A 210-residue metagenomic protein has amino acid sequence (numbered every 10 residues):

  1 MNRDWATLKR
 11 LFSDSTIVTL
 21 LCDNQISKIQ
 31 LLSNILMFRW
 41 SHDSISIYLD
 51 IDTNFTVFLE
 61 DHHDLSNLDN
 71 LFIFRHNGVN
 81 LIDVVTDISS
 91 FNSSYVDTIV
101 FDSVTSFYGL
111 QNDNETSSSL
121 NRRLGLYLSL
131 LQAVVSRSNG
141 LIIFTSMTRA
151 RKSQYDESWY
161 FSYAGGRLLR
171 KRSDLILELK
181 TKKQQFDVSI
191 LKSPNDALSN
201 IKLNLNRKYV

Functional and structural regions predicted by a protein language model:
M1-N67: The Walker A/P-loop phosphate-binding site
V18, I47-L49, F72-F74, I143 (+1 more regions): Hydrophobic/aromatic beta-strand patches that form the interior of the parallel beta-sheet core in alpha/beta enzyme
L32-S33, L81-T86, L124-Q132: Short, hydrophobic/amphipathic alpha-helical packing segments that form internal helix faces or helix-helix interfaces
N34, D61-D64, D113-T116, E157-Y160 (+1 more regions): Short, glycine/charged-enriched secondary-structure capping and boundary segments
S44-S117: Conserved inter-motif catalytic segment of the P-loop NTP-binding fold
L71, L131, S173: Conserved RecA-like P-loop NTPase ATPase core
S90-L168: P-loop NTPase motor core
R137-V210: Phosphate-binding/switch region of NTP-binding enzymes
